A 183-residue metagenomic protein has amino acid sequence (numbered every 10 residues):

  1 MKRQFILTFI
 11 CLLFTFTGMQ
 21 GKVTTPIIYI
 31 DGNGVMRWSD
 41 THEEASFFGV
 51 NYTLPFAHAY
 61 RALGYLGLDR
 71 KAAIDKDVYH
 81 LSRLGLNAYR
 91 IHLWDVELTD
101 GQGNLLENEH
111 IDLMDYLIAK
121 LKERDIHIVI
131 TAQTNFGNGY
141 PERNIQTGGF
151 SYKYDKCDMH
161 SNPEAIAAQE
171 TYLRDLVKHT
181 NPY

Functional and structural regions predicted by a protein language model:
M1-Q4: Positively charged n-region of N-terminal signal peptides that target proteins for export
I6-L7, W94: General helical structural elements
T8-T15: Bacterial N-terminal signal peptides
T15-F16, Q102: Hydrophobic alpha-helical membrane context
Q20-G21: Boundary at the C-terminal end of the N-terminal hydrophobic targeting segment
T25-Y183: Active-site mouth of glycoside hydrolases
